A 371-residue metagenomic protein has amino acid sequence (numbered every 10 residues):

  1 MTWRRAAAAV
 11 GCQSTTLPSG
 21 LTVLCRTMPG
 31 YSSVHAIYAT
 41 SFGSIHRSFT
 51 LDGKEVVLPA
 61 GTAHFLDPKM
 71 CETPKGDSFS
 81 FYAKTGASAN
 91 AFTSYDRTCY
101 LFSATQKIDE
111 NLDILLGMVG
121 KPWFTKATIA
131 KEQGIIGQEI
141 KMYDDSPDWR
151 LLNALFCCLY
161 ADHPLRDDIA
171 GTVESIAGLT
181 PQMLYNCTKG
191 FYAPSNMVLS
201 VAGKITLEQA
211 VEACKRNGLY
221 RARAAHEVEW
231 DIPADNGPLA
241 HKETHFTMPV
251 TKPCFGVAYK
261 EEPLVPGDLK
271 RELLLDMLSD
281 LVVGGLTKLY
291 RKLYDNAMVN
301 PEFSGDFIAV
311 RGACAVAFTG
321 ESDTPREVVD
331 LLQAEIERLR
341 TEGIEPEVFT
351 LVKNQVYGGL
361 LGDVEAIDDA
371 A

Functional and structural regions predicted by a protein language model:
M1-S78, Y185-K292, V329: His/Glu-rich zincin catalytic helix
R26, Y31-F49, V57-T62, D77-K121 (+5 more regions): M16 family metallopeptidases and their MPP-like homologs
K69-P74, V119, W123, I140 (+4 more regions): Sec/Tat-exported extracytoplasmic proteins
K141-D145, L239-K252, Y357-I367: Short, low-order "capping/linker" segments at domain edges
S146, R150: Active-site-adjacent helix/loop patches that line small-molecule binding or acyl-intermediate pockets
I176-C187: Active-site glycine-rich loop that binds ribose-phosphate moieties when present
